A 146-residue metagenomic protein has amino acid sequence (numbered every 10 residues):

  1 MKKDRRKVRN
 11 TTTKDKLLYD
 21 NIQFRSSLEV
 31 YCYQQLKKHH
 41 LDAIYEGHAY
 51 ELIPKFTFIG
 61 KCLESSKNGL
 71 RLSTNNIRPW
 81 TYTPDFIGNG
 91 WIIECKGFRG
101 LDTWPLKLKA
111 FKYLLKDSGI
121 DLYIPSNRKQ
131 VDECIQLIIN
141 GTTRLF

Functional and structural regions predicted by a protein language model:
M1-F146: Electrostatic, structured charged patches in enzyme active sites and in nucleic-acid/phosphate-binding
